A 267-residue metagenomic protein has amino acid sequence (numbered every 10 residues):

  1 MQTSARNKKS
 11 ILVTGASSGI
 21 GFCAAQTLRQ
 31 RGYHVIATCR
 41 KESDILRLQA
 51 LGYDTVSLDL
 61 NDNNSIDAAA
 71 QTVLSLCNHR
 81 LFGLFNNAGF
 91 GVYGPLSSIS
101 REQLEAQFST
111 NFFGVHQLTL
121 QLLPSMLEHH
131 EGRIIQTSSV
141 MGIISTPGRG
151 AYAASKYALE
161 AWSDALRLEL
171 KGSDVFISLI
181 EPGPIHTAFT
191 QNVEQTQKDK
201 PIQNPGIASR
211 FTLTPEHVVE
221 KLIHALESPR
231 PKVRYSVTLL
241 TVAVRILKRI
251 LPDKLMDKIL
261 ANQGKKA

Functional and structural regions predicted by a protein language model:
S17-S18: Conserved glycine-rich cofactor-binding loop
A50-N64: Rossmann-fold cofactor-recognition segment
T55, I99, Q107-F108: A hydrophobic alpha-helix adjacent to the NAD(P)-binding/active-site core of NAD(P)-dependent oxidoreductases, strongly
P95-L96, Q103-E105: Substrate-binding pocket helix/loop in short-chain dehydrogenase/reductase
T119, S155: Active-site helix of classical SDR
S139: Residue(s) in the substrate-gating loop at a strand-loop-helix junction that position the organic substrate next
G172-K232: SDR active-site lid
